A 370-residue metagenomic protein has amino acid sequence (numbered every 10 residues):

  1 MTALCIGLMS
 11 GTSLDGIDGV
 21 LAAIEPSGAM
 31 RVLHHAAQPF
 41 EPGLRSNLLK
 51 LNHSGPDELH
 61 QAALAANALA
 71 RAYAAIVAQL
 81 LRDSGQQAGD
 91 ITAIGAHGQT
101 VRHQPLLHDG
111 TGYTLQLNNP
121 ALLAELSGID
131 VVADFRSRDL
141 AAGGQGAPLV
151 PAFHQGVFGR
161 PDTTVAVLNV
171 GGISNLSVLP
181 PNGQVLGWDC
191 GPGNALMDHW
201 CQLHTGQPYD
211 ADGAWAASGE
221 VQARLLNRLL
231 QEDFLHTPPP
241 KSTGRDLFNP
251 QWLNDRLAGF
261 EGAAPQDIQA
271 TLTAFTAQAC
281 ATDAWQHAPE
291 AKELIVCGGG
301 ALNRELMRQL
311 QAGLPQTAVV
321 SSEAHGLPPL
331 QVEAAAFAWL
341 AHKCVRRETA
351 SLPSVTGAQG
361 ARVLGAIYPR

Functional and structural regions predicted by a protein language model:
A3-M9, L21, I91-G95, V165-N169 (+1 more regions): Short glycine-aspartate micro-motif
L4, D109-T114, A121-E125, I129-P208 (+1 more regions): Phosphate-binding/catalytic loop of phosphoryl-transfer enzymes
L4, G16-F40, L186-A277, A281 (+1 more regions): Conserved ATP-utilizing enzyme core subdomain
S10, L14, A270, A274 (+1 more regions): Glycine-rich phosphate-binding/hydrolytic loop that grips phosphoryl groups
G55-N118: Short beta-strand-loop/turn "lid" adjacent to the catalytic site in phosphate-handling enzymes
A72-L80, P265-E290: Phosphate/ATP-binding catalytic cores across multiple sugar-kinase/actin-like superfamilies, primarily ASKHA
A88, A264, I268, C280-H287 (+4 more regions): Non-transmembrane, aqueous-exposed alpha-helical and coiled segments at domain scale
V101, A291-G313: Glycine-rich phosphate-binding loops at beta-strand->alpha-helix junctions
